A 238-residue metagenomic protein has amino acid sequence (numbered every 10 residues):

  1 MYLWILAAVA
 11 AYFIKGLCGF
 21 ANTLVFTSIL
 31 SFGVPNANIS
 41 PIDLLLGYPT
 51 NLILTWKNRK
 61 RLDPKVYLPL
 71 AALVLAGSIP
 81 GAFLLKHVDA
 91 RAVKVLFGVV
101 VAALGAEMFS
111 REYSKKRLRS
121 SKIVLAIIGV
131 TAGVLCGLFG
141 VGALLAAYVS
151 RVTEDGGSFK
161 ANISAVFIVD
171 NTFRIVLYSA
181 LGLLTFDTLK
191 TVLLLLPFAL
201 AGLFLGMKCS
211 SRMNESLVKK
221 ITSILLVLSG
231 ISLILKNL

Functional and structural regions predicted by a protein language model:
Y2-L68, G133-C136, A143-L196: Small-residue-rich hydrophobic segments that form or flank transmembrane alpha-helices in multi-pass membrane proteins
F13, L17, I29, G33 (+8 more regions): Membrane-interface helix caps of multi-pass small-molecule transporters
A37-S110: Membrane helix-loop-helix hairpins that form the core translocation module of multi-pass transporters
P41-L44, G98-V101, G105, S164 (+2 more regions): Residues within membrane-spanning alpha-helices of integral membrane proteins, especially the hydrophobic core/packing
N51-K60, L96-S121, M207-K208, R212 (+1 more regions): Transmembrane helix exit motif
W56-P69, L85-V95, K115-R119, L184-K190 (+1 more regions): Interfacial helix-loop-helix linkers and transmembrane-helix boundary segments in multi-pass membrane proteins
P80, L84-L85, A90, K94 (+3 more regions): Hydrophobic alpha-helical transmembrane segments in multi-pass integral membrane proteins
A103-A161: Membrane-embedded helical hairpins/re-entrant loop segments and their flanking transmembrane helices within multi-pass
